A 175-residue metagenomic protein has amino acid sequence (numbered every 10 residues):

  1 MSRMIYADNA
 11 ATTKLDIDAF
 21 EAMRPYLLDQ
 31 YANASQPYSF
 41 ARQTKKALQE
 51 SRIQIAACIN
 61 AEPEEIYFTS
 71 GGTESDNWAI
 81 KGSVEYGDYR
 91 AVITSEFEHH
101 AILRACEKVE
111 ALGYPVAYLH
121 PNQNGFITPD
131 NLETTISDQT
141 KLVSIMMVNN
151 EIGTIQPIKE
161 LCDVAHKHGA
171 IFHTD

Functional and structural regions predicted by a protein language model:
M1-T174: Pyridoxal 5′-phosphate
